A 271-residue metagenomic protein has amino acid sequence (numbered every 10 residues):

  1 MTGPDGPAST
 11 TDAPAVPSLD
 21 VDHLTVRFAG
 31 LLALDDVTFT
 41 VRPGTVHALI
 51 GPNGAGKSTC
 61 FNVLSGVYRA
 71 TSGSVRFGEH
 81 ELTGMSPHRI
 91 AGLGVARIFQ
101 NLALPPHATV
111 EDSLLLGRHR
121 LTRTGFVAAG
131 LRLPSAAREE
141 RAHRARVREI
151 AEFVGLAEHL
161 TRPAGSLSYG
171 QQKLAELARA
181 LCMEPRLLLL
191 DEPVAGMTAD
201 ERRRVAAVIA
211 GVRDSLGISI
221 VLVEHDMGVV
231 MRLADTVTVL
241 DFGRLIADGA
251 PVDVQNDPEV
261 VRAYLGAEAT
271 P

Functional and structural regions predicted by a protein language model:
T2-P7, D12-P271: Glycine-rich phosphate-binding loops of nucleotide-dependent enzymes
